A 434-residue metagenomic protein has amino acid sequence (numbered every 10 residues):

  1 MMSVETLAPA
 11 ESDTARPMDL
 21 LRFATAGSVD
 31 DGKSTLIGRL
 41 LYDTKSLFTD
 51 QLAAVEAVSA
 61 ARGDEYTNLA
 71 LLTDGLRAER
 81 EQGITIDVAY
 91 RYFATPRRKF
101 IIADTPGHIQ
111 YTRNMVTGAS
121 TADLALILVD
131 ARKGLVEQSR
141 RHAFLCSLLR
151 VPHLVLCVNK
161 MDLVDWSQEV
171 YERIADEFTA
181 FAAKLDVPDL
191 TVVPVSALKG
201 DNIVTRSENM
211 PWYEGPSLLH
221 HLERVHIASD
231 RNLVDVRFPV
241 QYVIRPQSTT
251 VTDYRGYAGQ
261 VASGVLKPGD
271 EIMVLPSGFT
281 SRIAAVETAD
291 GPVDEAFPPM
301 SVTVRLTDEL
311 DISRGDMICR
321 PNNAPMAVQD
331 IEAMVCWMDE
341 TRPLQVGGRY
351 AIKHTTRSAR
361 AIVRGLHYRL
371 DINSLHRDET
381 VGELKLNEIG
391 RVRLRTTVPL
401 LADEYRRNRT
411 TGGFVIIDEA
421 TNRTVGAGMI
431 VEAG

Functional and structural regions predicted by a protein language model:
M2-F23, D31-S34, T95-P96, P246-G434: C-terminal effector/interaction modules appended to NTPase cores
L7-Q110, A122: P-loop NTPase switch module centered on the Walker A-proximal segment
L20, R98-F100, T105-Y111, A119-A143 (+1 more regions): Conserved Switch II/interswitch segment of TRAFAC-class P-loop GTPases
D30, L36, V55, G83 (+13 more regions): Residue-level signature of catalytic and energy-coupling elements of molecular machines, predominantly ATP/GTP-dependent
L36-L40, A54, N114, Q138-L145 (+2 more regions): Alpha-helical scaffold elements adjacent to nucleotide-binding pockets in ATP/GTP-utilizing enzyme cores
R62-T67, D74-I86, F181-L190, E223-V236 (+6 more regions): Active-site phosphate-binding and catalytic loops of NTP-dependent enzymes
P152, V164-D235: Canonical P-loop GTPase G-domain recognition
L198, G215-Y254, A258, M273 (+1 more regions): Accessory interdomain/linker segments of ATP-dependent helicases and helicase-like nucleic-acid enzymes that mediate
